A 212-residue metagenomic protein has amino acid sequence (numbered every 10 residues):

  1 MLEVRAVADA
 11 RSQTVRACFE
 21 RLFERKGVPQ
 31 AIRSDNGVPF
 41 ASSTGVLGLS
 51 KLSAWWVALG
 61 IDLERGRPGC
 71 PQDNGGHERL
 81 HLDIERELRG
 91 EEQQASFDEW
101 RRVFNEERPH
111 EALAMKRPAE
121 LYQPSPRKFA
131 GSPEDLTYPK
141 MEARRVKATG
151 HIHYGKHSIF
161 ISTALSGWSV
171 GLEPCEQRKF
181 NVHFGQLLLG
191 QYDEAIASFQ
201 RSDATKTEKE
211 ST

Functional and structural regions predicted by a protein language model:
M1-V103, Q191-Y192, I196, R201: RNase H-like DDE/DDD metal-dependent nuclease/strand-transfer catalytic core used by mobile genetic elements
N105-T212: C-terminal, beta-rich DNA-binding module of retroviral/retroelements integrases
